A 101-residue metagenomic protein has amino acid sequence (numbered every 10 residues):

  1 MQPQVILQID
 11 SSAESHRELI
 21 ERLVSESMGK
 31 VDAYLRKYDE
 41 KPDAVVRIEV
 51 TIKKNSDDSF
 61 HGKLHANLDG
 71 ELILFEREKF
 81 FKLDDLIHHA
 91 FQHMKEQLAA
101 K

Functional and structural regions predicted by a protein language model:
M1-K101: N-terminal, polar/charged subdomain of small-to-medium soluble alpha/beta proteins
